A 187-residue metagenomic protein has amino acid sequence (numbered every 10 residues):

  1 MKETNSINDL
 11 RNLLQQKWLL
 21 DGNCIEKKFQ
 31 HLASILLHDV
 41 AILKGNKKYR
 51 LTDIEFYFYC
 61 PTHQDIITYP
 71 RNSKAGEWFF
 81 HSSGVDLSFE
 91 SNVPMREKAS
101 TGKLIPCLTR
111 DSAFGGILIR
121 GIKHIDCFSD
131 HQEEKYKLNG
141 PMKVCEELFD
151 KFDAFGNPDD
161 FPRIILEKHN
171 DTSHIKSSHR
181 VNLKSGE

Functional and structural regions predicted by a protein language model:
M1-E187: A cross-family signal for N-terminal binding/gating loops and helix N-caps that shape access to the active site
